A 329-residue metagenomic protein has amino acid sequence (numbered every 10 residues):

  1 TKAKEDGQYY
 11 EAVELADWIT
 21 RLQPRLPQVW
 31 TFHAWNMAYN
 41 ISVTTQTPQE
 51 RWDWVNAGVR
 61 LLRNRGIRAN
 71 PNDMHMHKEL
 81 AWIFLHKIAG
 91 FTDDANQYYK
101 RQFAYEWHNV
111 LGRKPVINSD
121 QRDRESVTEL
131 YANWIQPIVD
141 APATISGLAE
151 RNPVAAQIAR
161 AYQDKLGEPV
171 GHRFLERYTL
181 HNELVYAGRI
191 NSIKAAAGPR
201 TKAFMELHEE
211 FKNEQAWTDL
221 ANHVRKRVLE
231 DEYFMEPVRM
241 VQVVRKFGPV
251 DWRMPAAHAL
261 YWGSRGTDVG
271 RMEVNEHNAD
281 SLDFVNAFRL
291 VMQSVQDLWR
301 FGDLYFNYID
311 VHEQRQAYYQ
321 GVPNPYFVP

Functional and structural regions predicted by a protein language model:
T1-W18, L22-N72, K78-P329: Short coil/linker segments at helix-helix boundaries
